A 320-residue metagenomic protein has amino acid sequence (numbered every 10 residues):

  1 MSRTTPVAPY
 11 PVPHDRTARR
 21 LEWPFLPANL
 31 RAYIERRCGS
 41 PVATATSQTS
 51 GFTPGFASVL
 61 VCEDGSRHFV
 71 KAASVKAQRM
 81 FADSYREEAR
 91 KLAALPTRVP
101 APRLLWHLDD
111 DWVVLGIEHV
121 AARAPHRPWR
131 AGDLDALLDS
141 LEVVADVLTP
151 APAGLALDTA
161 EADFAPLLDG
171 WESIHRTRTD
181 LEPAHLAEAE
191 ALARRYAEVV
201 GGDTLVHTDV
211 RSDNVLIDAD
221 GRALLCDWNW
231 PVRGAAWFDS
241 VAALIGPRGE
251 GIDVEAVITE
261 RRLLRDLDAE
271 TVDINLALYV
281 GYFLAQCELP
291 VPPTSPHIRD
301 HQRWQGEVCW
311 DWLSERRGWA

Functional and structural regions predicted by a protein language model:
S2-T46: Juxta-kinase regulatory segment immediately upstream of eukaryotic protein kinase catalytic domains
S2-V7, H107, R123-P183, G201-D203 (+1 more regions): A cross-family kinase active-site recognition segment
A18-R19, K76-S84, V291-D300: Short, flexible/disordered intra-domain loops and linkers
T49-C62, R67-V70, A191-F238: Active-site acidic catalytic loop and adjacent metal/ATP-binding pocket of ATP-dependent phosphoryl transfer enzymes
F52-P54, D110-V113: Short acidic/glycine-enriched loop/turn segments that link adjacent beta-strands
H68-D110, R127-V143: A conserved alpha-helical element in kinase catalytic cores
D111-R123: Conserved short submotifs of the Hanks-type protein kinase catalytic core that shape the nucleotide-binding pocket
W237-D266, L276-T294: Active-site activation/catalytic loop segments of kinase-like enzymes and analogous catalytic loops in related
